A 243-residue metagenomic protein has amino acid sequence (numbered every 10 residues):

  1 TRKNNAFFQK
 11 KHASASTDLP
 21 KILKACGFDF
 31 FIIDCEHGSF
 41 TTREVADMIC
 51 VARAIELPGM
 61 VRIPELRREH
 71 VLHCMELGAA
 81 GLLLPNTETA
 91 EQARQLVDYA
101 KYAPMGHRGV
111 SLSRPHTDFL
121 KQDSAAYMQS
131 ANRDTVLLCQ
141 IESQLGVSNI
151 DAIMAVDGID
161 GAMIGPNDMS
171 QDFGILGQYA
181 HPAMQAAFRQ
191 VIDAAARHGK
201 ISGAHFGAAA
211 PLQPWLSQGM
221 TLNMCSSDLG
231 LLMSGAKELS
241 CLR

Functional and structural regions predicted by a protein language model:
T1-G59, E65-L66, D98, L137 (+1 more regions): Conserved N-terminal beta1-alpha1 strand-loop-helix module at the mouth
T1-K11, Q122-R133, R189-Q190, R197: N-terminal amphipathic alpha-helix/helix-capping segment at the start of soluble metabolic enzymes
F7-K11, F31-I33, G59-R62, L82-L84 (+4 more regions): Hydrophobic faces of well-ordered beta-strands that scaffold small-molecule active sites in alpha/beta enzyme cores
C26-F30, E76-G81, K101-Y102, A155-G161 (+1 more regions): Glycine-enriched alpha-helix->loop->beta-strand junction motifs that scaffold or abut catalytic
T42-E76, A100-M105, Q129-N132, A180-G203: Alpha-helix-loop-beta-strand connector modules within alpha/beta enzyme cores
M48, A90-G106, L229-R243: C-terminal helical cap(s) of enzyme catalytic domains, especially alpha/beta-barrels
R67, R108-K121, T135, I141-S148 (+2 more regions): C-terminal alpha-helical cap/extension of soluble enzyme domains
E69, G81-D157, Q171: Conserved anion-binding
